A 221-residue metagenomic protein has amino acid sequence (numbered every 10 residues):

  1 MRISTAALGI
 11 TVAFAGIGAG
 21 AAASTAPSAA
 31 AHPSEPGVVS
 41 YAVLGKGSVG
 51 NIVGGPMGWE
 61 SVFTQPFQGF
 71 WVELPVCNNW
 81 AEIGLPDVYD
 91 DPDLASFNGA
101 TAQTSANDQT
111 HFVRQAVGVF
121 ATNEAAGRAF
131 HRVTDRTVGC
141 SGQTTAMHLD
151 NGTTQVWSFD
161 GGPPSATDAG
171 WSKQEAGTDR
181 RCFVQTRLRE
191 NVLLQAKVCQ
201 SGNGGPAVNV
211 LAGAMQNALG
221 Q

Functional and structural regions predicted by a protein language model:
R2-L8, A15-V38: C-terminal region of N-terminal signal peptides and the immediate post-cleavage residues of exported proteins
S28-T101: N-terminal "mature-domain start" segment
G58-Q68, D135-R180: Short Gly/Thr-rich strand-loop-strand
G99-H131: A short acidic-to-branched-hydrophobic micro-motif
G99-S105, R181-R189: Short, surface-exposed beta-strand/loop micro-motifs that present aromatic residues
H111-R114, T178-V184: Short, surface-exposed coil-to-beta transition loops
V113-A116, R187-Q200: Short, well-ordered beta-strand elements
K197-Q221: Surface-exposed amphipathic alpha-helical segments
